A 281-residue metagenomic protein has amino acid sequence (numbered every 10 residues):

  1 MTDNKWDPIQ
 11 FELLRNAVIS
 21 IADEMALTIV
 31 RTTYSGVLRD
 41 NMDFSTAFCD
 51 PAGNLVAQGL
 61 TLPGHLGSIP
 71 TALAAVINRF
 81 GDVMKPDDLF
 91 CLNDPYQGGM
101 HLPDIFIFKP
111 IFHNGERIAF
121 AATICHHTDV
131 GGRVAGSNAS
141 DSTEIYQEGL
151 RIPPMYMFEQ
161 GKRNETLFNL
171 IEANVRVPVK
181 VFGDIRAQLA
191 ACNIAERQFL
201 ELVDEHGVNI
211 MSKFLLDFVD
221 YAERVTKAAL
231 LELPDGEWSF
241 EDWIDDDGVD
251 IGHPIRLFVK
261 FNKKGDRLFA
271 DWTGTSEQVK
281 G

Functional and structural regions predicted by a protein language model:
T2-L13, R151-T226: N-terminal leader/propeptide and maturation segments of large enzyme subunits in energy/redox metabolism and hydrolases
A17-N41, I77, G81, L92-G98: Short, basic/aromatic recognition patches
D40-D43, P103-I105: Short, small/polar residue-rich loop motifs at catalytic or cofactor-binding pockets
P51-Q58, P70-D94: Regulatory sensory and allosteric helical modules in signal-transduction proteins and certain transcription factors
G64-V76, T128-S137: A short, polar/charged loop-to-alpha-helix boundary motif
D104-N114, A122, K260-F261: A short, hydrophobic, proline-anchored segment that marks a local hinge/packing element in signaling and regulatory
R117-R176, Q278-K280: Gly/Pro-rich active-site capping loops and adjacent beta-alpha segments that organize cofactor/substrate pockets
R197-Q278: Accessory "access/gating" subregions that flank catalytic or transport cores
